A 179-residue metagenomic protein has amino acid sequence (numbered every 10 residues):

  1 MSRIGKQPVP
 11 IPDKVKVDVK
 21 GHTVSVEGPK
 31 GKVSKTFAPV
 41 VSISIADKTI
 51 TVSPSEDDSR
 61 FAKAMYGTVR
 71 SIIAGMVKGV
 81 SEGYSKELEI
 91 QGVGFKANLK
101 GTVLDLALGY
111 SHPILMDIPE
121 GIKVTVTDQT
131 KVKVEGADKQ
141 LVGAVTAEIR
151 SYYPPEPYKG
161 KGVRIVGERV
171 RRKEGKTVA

Functional and structural regions predicted by a protein language model:
S2-A147, S151-A179: N-terminal intrinsically disordered, cationic/polar leader segments that include organellar targeting peptides
